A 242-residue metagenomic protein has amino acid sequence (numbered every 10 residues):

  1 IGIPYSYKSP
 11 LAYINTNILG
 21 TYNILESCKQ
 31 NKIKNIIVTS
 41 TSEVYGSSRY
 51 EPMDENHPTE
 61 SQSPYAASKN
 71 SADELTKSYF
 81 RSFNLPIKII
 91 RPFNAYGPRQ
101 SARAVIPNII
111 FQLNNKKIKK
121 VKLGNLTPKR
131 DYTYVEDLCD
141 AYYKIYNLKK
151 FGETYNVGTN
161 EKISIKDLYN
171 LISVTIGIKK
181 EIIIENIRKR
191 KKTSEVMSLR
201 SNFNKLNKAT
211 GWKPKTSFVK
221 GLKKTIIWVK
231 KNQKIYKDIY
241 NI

Functional and structural regions predicted by a protein language model:
I1-A95, I165, T216, K220-K234 (+1 more regions): N-terminal Rossmann-like NAD(P)+-binding domain of SDR-like oxidoreductases, especially those catalyzing
N17, K69, R91-N94, T127-R130 (+3 more regions): Short, cationic motifs built from Arg/Lys/His that form the positively charged side of catalytic pockets
T41, K129, T159, E195-M197: Glycine/small-residue-rich pyrophosphate-binding loop that anchors the diphosphate of NDP-sugar donors
Y50-P52, Q62, E74-D131, V135-Y146 (+2 more regions): NAD(P)-dependent short-chain dehydrogenase/reductase
E51-E60, N186-R190, F203-K205: Short glycine/proline- and charge-enriched loop/turn segments that cap or connect secondary-structure elements
I109, L148-K191, N202-F203: Mid/C-terminal beta-alpha module of Rossmann-like enzyme folds, strongest in SDR-family dehydrogenases/epimerases
I118-K122, I145-V157, K180-I182, Q233-Y240: Core catalytic loop region at the nicotinamide-binding pocket of NAD(P)H-dependent oxidoreductases
V135, T154, R188-P214, K220-K224: Conserved C-terminal active-site "lid" loop/helix of NAD(P)H-dependent oxidoreductases that clamps the redox cofactor
